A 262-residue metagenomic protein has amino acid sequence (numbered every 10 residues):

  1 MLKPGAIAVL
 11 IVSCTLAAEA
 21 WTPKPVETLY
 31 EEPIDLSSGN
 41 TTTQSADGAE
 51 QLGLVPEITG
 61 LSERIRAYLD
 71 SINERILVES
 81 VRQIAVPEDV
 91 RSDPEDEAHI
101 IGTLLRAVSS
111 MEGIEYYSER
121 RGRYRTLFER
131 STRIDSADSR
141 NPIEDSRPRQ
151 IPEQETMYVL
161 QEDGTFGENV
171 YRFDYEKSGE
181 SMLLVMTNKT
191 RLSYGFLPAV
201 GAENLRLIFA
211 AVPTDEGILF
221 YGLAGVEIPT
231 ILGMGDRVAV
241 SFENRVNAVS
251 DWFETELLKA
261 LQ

Functional and structural regions predicted by a protein language model:
M1-L2: N-terminal secretory signal peptides that target proteins for export/translocation
G5-T15: Bacterial N-terminal signal peptides
A20-T165: Hydrophobic ligand-binding cavity/cleft-lining segments
T165, K189-L192, V226-I228: Solvent-exposed loop/turn segments at secondary-structure junctions within structured extracellular/periplasmic domains
Y171-I208: Hydrophobic-ligand binding "helix-grip"
G195-V200, V226-R245: A short acidic/glycine-rich loop-to-helix N-cap element
G201-P229: Compact beta-sheet-dominated globular domain cores
A239-Q262: C-terminal partner/receptor-binding element of secreted or periplasmic proteins
